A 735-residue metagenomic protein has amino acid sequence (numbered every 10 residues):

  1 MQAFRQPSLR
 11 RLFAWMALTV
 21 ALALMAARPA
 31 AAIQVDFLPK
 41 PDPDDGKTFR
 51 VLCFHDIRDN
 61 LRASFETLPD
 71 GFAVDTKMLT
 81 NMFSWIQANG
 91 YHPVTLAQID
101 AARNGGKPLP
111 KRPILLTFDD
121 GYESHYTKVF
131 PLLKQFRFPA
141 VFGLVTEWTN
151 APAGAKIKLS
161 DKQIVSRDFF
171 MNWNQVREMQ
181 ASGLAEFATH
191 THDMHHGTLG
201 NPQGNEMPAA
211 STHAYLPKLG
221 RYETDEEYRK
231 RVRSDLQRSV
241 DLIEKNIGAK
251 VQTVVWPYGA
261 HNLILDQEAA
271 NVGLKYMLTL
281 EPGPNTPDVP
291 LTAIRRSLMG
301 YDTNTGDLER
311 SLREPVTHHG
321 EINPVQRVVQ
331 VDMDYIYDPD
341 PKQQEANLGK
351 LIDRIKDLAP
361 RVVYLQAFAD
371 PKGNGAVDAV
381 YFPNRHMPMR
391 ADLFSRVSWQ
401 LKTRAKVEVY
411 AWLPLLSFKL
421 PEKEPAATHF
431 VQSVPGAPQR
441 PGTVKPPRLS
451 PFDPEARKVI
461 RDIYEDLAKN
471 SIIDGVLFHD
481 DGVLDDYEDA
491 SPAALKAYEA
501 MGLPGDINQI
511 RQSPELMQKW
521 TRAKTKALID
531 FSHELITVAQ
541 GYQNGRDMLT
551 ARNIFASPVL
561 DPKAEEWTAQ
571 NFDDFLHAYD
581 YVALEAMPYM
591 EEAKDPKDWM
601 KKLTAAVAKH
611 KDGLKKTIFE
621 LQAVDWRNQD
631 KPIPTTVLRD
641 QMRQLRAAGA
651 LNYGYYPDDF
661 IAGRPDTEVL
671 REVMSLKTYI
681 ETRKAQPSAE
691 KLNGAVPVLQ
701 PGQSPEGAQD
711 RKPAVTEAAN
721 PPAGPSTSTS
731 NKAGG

Functional and structural regions predicted by a protein language model:
L52-R58, K111-I114, K134-A260, I294: Metal-dependent polysaccharide deacetylase catalytic core of the NodB/CE4 family, i.e., the active-site-bearing domain
T67-A73, R112-Y122, L159-S166, D225-R229 (+8 more regions): The substrate-binding groove and active-site-proximal loops of carbohydrate-active enzymes, especially glycoside
V74-V94, A346-G373, N470-G475, F575-Y581 (+1 more regions): Catalytic domains of carbohydrate-active enzymes, especially glycoside hydrolases
Y91-A101, L109, L358-A391: Aromatic-lined carbohydrate-binding/catalytic grooves of carbohydrate-active enzymes
K156-I164, N323-Q343, Y410-S471: Active-site-adjacent "subsite" loops/lids of carbohydrate-active enzymes
M194, N201-Y228, R354, P435-K594: Polysaccharide-binding and catalytic clefts of secreted carbohydrate-active enzymes
A260-R296, K419-P421, D486, M548-P588 (+1 more regions): Substrate-binding cleft/loops of secretory-pathway carbohydrate-active enzymes
L280, P284-N285, P360-R361, Q366 (+3 more regions): Substrate-binding cleft of secreted/luminal carbohydrate-active enzymes
